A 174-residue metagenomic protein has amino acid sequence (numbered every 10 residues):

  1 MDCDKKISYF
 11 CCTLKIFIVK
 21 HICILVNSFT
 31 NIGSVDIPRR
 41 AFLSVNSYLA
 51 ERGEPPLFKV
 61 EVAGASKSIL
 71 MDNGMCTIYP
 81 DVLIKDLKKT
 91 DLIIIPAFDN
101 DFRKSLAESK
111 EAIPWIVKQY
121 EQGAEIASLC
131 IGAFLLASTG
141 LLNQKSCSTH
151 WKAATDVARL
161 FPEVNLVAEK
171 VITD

Functional and structural regions predicted by a protein language model:
K5, Y9, T13-K15: Short, positively charged and aromatic/hydrophobic N-terminal segments
L14-T30, Y48, V62, D86-D174: Active-site-adjacent pocket-lining segments in enzyme domains
T30-V35, I69-M71: Short N-terminal binding/cap micro-motifs at the start of the first secondary-structure element
V35-L43: Short amphipathic alpha-helical segment that frequently serves as the phosphate-/nucleotide-binding helix
S44-F58: Short mixed-charge
E61-I69: NAD(P)-binding Rossmann-fold cofactor-contacting core
D72-K89: Glycine-rich, highly charged phosphate/nucleotide-binding loops
